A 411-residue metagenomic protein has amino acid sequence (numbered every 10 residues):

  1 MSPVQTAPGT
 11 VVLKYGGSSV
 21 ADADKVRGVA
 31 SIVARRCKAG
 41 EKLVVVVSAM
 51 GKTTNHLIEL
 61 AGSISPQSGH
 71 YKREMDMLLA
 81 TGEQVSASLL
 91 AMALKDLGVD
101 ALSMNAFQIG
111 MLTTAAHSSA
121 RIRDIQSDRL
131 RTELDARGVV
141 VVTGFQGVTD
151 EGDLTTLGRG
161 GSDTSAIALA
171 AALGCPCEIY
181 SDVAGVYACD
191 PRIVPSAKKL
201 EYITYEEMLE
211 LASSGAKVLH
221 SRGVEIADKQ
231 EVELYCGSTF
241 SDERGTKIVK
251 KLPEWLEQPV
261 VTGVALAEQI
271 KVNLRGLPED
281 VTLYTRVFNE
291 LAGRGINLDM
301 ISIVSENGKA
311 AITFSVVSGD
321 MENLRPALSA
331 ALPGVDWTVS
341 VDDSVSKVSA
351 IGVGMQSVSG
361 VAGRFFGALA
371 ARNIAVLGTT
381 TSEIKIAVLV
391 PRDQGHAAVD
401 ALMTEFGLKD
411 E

Functional and structural regions predicted by a protein language model:
M1-V224, S315, L389-P391, F406 (+1 more regions): Nucleotide/pyrophosphate-binding catalytic subdomain
E41, V99, V232, I296 (+1 more regions): Short phosphate-binding/catalytic loops that engage adenosine nucleotides
V47-N55, C236-E254, G308: Terminal amphipathic helices with adjacent charged low-complexity linkers/tails
C177-S181, L234-C236, D299, G378: Short hydrophobic alpha-helical runs that function as membrane-insertion/retention elements
A227: Acidic-aromatic/histidine active-site loop/patch
G245-E411: A conserved regulatory-domain signal marking ACT and ACT-like small-molecule sensing domains and adjacent regulatory
